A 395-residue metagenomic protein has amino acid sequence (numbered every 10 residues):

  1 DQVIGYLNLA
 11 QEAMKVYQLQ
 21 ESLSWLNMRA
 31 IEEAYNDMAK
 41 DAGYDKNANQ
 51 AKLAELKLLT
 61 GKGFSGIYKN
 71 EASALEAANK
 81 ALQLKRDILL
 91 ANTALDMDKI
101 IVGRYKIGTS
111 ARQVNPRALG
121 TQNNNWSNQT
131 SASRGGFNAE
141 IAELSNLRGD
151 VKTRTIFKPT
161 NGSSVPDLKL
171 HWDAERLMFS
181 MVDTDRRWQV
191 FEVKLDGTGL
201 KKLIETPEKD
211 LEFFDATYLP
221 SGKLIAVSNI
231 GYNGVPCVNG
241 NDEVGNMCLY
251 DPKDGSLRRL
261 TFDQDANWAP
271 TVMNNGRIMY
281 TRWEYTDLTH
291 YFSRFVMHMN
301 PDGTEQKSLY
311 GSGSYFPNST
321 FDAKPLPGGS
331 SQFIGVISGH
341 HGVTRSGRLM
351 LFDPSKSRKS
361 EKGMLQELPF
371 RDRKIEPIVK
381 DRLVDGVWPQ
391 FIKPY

Functional and structural regions predicted by a protein language model:
K57, F64-I67, G103-N161, V182-D185 (+1 more regions): Beta-propeller domains
L95-D96, W172-D173, L219-S221, M273-N275 (+1 more regions): Residue-level detector of Asp-centered blade-edge/turn motifs that repeat once per structural unit in beta-propeller
D96, F137, S164-P166, D173 (+8 more regions): Beta-rich catalytic cores
G103-G136, V182, R187, A226-E243 (+2 more regions): Short, conserved, GDST-rich strand-edge loop motifs in beta-rich repeat architectures
A139-S145, F191-D196, N241-D254, S293-T304 (+1 more regions): Beta-propeller blade signature
G149-S163, K194-E212, Y250-D265, N300-S319 (+1 more regions): Multi-bladed beta-propeller domains
R186-W268: Asp-box/WD-like beta-propeller blade repeats and closely related beta-sheet repeat scaffolds
